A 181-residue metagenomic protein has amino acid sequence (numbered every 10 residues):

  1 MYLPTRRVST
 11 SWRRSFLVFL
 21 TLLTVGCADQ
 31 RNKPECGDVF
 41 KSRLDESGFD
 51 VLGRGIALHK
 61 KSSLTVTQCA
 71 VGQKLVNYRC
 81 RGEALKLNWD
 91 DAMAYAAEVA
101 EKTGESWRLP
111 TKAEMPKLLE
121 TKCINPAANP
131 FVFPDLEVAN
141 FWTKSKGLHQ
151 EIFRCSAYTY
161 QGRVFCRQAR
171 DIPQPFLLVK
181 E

Functional and structural regions predicted by a protein language model:
Y2-F16: Bacterial N-terminal signal peptides that target proteins for export
F16, G26-R108, K112-E181: Glycine-aromatic-enriched surface loops/turns that form tight recognition elements
T21-V25: Hydrophobic core
